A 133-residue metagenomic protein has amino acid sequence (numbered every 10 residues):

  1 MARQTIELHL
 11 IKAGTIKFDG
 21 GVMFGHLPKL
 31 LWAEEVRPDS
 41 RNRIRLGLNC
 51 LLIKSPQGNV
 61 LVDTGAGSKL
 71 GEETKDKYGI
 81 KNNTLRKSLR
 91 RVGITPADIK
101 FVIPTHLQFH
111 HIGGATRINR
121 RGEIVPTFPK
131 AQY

Functional and structural regions predicted by a protein language model:
M1-L61, A66-D76: Zn-dependent metallo-beta-lactamase
N59, G65-Y133: Active-site HxH/HxHxD metal-binding segment of metal-dependent hydrolases
